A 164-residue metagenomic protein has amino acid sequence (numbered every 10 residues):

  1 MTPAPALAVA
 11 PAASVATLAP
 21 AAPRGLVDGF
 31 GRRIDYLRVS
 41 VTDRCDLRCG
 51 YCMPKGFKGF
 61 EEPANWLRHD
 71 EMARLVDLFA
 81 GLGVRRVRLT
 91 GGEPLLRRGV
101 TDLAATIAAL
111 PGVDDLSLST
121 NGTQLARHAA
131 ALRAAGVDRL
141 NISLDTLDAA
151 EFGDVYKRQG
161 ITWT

Functional and structural regions predicted by a protein language model:
M1-R38, R48-G50, G81: N-terminal [4Fe-4S]-dependent radical SAM core
P3-S14, R68, A149-K157: Short flexible/disordered coil segments
A22, L26, F30, E62-P63 (+2 more regions): Glycine-rich, flexible loop/turn motifs
A22, L26-G29, L37, K58-G59 (+3 more regions): Short, functionally important structural connectors and interaction interfaces within domains
F30-H69: Canonical Radical SAM [4Fe-4S] cluster-binding loop centered on the CxxxCxxC motif and its immediate flanking residues
A73-R88, L96-T164: Radical SAM/AdoMet-radical enzyme domain recognition
E93: Conserved G/P- and acidic residue-centered "switch" motifs that form tight phosphate/ATP-binding loops in soluble
